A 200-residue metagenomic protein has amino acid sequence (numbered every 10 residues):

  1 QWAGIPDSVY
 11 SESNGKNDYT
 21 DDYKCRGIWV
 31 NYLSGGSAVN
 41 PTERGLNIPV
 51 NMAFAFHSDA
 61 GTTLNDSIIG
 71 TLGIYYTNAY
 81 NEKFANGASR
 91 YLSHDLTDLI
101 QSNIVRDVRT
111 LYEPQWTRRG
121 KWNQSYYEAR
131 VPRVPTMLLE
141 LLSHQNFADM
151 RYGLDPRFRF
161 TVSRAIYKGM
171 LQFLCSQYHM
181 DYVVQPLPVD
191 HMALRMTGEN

Functional and structural regions predicted by a protein language model:
Q1, I68-Q101: Metal-dependent peptidase/peptidase-like ectodomains
Q1-I69: Catalytic-core regions of hydrolytic enzymes
Q1-S8, S102-R106, R130-P135: Glycine-rich, acidic and aromatic/proline-enriched surface loops and short helix-turn segments that act as binding
N17-K24, I48, G87-D95, G153-R164: Soluble non-cytosolic domains of exported or imported proteins
A55-K83, L111-M180: Active-site-adjacent mobile loop/cap segments within catalytic or ligand-binding domains
S89-W122: Active-site-adjacent substrate-binding region of metalloamidase/peptidase-like peptide-processing proteins
H179-N200: Surface beta-strand/loop "capping" patches
